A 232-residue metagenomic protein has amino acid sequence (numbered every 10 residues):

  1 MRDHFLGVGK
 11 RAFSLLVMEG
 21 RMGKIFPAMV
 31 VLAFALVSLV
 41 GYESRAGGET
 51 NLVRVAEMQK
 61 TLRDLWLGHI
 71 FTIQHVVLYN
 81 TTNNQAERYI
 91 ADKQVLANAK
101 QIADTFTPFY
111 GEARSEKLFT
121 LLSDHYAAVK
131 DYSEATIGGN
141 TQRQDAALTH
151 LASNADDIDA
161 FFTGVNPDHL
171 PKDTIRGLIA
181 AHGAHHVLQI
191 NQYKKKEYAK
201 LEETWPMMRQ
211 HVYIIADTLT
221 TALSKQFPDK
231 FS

Functional and structural regions predicted by a protein language model:
D3-H4: Intrinsic-disorder-associated, low-complexity terminal segments enriched in Asp/Asn/His/Tyr and depleted of Lys/Arg
E19-M29: Bacterial N-terminal signal peptides that target proteins for export
V30-S38: Bacterial N-terminal signal peptides
L39-E49: Bacterial Sec-dependent signal peptides at the C-terminal "C-region" and cleavage site
R63, A181, H185-L188, W205-P206 (+2 more regions): Surface-exposed extracytoplasmic segments
G68, E116-I137, H169-E197: Long, amphipathic, charge-rich alpha-helical segments that form helical bundles/coiled-coils
I73-T163, H211: Alpha-helical segments in soluble extracytoplasmic regions
T204-S232: A cross-kingdom marker for long, charged
